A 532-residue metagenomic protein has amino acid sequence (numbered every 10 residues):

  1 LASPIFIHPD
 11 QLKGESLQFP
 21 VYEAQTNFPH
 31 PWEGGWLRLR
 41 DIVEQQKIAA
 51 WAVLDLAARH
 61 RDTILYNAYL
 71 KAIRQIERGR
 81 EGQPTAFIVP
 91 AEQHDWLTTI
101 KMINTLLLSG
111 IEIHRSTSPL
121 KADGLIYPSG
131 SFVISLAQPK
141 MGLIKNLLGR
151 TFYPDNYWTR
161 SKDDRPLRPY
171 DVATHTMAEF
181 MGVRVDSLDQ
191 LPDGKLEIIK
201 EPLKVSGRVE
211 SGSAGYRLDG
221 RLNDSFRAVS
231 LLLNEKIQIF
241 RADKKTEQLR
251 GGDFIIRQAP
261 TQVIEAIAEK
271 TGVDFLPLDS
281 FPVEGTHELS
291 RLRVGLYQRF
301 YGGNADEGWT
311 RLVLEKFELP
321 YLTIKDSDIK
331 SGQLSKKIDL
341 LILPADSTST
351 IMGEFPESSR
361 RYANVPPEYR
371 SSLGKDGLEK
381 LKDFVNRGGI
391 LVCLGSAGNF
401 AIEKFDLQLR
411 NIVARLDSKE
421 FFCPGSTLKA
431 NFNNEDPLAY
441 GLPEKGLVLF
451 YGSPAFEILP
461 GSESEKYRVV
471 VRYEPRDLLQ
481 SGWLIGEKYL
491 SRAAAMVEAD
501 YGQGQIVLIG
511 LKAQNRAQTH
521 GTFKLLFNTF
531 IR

Functional and structural regions predicted by a protein language model:
L1-R532: Intrinsic-disorder/low-complexity accessory segments
